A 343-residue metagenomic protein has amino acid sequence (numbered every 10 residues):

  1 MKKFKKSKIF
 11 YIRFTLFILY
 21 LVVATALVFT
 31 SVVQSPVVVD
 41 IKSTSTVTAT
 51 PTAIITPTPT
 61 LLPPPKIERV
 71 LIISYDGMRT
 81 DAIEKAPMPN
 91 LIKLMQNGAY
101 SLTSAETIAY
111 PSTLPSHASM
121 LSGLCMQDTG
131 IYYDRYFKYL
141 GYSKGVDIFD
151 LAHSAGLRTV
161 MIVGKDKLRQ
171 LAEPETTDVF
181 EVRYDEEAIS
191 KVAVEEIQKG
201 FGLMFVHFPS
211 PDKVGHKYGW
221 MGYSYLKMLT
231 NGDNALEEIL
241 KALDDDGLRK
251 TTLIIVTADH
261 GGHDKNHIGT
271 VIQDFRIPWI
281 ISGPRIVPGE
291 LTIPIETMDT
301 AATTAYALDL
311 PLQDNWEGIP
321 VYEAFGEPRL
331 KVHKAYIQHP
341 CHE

Functional and structural regions predicted by a protein language model:
K2-Y20: N-terminal Sec-pathway targeting helices
T25, T30, S35-P65, H339 (+1 more regions): Ser/Thr-rich, Proline-interspersed low-complexity disordered segments
K66-R69, G77-K199, Y306, P320-A324: Active-site-proximal alpha/beta segments of enzymes that process anionic O-linked groups
L71-I72, N90, M228-V271, T304: Metal-dependent active-site segment of extracytoplasmic phospho-/sulfohydrolases and closely related
M78-R79, P209, A242, H260-G261 (+1 more regions): Catalytic metal-binding/acid-base residues of hydrolase active sites
L121, T270-P311, Y322: Substrate-binding rim/cap in mid-to-C-terminal beta-strand-loop elements of soluble/periplasmic
D166-T177, V194, Q198-N234, E238: Active-site His/acidic residue clusters
L310-H342: Polar, surface-exposed loop/tail segments that function as active-site lids or cofactor/substrate-recognition elements
